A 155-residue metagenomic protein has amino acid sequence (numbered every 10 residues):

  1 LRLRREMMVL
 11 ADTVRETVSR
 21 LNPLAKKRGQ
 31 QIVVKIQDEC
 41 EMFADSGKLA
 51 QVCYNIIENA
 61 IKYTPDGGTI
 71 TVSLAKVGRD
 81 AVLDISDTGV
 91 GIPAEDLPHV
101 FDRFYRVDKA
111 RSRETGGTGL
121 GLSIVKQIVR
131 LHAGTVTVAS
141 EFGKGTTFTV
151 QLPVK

Functional and structural regions predicted by a protein language model:
R4-M8, K26, Q31-C40: Conserved catalytic submotifs in the C-terminal HATPase_c
L10, G91-D102: Short helix N-cap motif at coil->helix boundaries in the Bergerat
R15-K27: Short alpha-helical segment within the cytosolic histidine kinase core of two-component systems
A60-I61: Short helix-loop "hinge" at the ATP-lid/N-box region of the Bergerat-fold HATPase_c
G67-R79: Short beta-strand/loop element within the Bergerat-fold HATPase_c
D87: Acidic ATP/Mg2+-coordinating residue in the GHKL
A133-G134: Conserved glycine-rich
